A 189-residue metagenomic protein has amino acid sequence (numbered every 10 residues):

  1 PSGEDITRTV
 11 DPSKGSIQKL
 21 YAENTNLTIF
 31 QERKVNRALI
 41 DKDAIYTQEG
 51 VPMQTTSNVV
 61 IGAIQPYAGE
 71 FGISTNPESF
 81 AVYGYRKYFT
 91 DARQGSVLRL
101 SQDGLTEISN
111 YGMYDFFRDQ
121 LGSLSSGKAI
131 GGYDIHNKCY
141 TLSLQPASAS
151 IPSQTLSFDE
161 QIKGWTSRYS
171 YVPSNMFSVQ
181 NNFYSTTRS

Functional and structural regions predicted by a protein language model:
E4-V10, Q65-E70: A short beta-strand motif characteristic of beta-propeller blades
V10-D11, D43: Long, low-complexity, acidic Ser/Pro- and Gly-enriched intrinsically disordered regions in large eukaryotic
K14: Basic, alpha-helical interaction scaffolds
Q18, N24-L27, E32-S189: Beta-sheet-dominated scaffold domains
